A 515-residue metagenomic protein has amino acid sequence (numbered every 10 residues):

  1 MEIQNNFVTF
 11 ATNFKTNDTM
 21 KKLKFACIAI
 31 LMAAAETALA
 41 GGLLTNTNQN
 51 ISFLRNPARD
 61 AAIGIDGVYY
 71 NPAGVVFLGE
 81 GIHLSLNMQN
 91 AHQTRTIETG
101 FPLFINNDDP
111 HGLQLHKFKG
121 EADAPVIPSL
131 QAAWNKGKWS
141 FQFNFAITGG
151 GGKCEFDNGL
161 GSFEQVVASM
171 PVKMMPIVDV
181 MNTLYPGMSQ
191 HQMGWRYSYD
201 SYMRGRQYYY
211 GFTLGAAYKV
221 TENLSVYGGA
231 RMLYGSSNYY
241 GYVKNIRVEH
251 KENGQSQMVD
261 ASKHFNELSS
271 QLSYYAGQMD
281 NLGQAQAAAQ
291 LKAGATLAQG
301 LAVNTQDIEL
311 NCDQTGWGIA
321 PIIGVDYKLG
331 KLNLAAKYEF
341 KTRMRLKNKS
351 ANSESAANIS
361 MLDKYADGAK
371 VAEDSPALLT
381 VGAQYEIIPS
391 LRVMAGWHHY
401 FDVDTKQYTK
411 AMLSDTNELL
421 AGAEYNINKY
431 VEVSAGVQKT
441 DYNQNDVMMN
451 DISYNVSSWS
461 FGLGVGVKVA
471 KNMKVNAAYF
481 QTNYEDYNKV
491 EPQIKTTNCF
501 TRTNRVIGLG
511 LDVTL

Functional and structural regions predicted by a protein language model:
M1-T19: Short, Lys/Arg-enriched N-terminal segments with co-localized hydrophobic residues within the first ~10-30 amino acids
Q4, K15, A29-L31, I323 (+1 more regions): Residues marking helix boundaries in flexible regions
F7-F10, C27-A29, N245: Detector for intrinsically disordered, low-structure N-terminal pre-sequences
M20-A40: Gram-negative bacterial Sec-dependent N-terminal signal peptides
K21, H83, F101, D157-N158 (+1 more regions): Short, glycine/charged-enriched secondary-structure capping and boundary segments
T37-K153, Y454, F480: N-terminal, post-signal peptide beta-strand-biased segments of exported outer-membrane/organellar beta-barrel and other
G41-A58, A62-I63, I127, N135-L515: Outer-membrane beta-barrel porins/channels
